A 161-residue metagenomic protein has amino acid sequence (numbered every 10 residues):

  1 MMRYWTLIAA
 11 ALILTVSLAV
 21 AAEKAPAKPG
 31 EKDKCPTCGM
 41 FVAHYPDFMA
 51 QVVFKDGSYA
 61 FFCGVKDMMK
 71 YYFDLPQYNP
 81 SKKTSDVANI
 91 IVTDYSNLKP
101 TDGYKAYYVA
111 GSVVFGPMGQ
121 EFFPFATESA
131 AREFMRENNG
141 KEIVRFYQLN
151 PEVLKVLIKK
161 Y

Functional and structural regions predicted by a protein language model:
M1-I8: Bacterial N-terminal signal peptides that target proteins for export
I8-S17: Bacterial N-terminal signal peptides
A19-E23: Boundary at the C-terminal end of the N-terminal hydrophobic targeting segment
E31: Short metal-coordination and nucleic-acid-contact micro-motifs, chiefly zinc-binding Cys/His arrays
C35: Short cysteine-rich clusters marking metal-coordination/redox-active sites
G39: Cys/His-coordinated zinc-binding microdomains
G57-P100: Mid-length scaffold segments of soluble, non-membrane domains
A126-Y161: C-terminal partner/receptor-binding element of secreted or periplasmic proteins
